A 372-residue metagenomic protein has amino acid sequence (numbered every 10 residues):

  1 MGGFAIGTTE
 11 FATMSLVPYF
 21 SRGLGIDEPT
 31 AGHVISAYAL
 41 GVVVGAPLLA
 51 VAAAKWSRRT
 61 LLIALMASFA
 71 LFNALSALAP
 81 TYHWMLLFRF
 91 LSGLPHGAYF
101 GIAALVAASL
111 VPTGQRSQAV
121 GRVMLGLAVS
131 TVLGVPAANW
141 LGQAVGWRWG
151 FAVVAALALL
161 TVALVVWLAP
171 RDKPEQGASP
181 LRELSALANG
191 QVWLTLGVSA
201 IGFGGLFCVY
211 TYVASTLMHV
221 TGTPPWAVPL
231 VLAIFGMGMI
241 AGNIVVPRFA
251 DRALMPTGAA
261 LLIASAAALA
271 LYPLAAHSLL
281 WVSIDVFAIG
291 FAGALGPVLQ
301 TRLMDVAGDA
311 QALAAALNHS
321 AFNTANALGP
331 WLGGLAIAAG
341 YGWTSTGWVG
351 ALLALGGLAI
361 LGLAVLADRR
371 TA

Functional and structural regions predicted by a protein language model:
G25, S57, L78-W84, G222 (+1 more regions): Helix-breaking motifs and short loop linkers at transmembrane-helix boundaries and internal kinks in secondary membrane
V44-H83: Conserved MFS/SLC helix-loop-helix module at the cytosolic interface between two early adjacent transmembrane helices
A46-S57, G242-L254, I337-A338: Helix-to-loop junctions at the C-terminal end of transmembrane segments in multipass secondary transporters
S68-L75, H83-S92, L280-A288: Paired small-residue
Y82-W84, P112-W167, T216: Helix-loop-helix hairpin linking two adjacent transmembrane segments in secondary transporters
F88-L127: Cytoplasmic helix-loop-helix junction between adjacent transmembrane helices in 12-TM secondary transporters
P256-L299: C-terminal transmembrane helical hairpin of 12-TM major facilitator-type secondary transporters
V306-G342, G350: A late C-terminal transmembrane helix in Major Facilitator Superfamily
